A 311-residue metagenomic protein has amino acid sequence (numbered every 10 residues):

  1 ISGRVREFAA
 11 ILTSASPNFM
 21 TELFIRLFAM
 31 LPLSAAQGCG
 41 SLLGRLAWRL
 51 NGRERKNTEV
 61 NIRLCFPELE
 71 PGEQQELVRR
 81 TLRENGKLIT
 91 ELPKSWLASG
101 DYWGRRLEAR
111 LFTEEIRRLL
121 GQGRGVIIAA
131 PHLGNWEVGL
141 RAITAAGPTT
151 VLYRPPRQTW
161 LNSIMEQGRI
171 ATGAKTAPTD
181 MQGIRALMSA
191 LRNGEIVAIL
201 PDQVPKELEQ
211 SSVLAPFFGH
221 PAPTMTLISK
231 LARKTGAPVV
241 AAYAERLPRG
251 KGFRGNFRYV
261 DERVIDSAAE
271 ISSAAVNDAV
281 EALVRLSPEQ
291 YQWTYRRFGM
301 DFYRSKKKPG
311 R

Functional and structural regions predicted by a protein language model:
S2-A130, S163-E166, A171: Membrane-anchoring hydrophobic helices of lipid-metabolizing enzymes
L12, S16, L50, E68 (+4 more regions): Non-catalytic C-terminal accessory region of glycerolipid acyltransferases and related lyso-lipid remodeling enzymes
L43-R45, G100-D101, G125, T149-V151 (+2 more regions): A short, structure-level motif marking secondary-structure boundaries and short turns
K56, P155-T159, P221-M225: Active-site metal-coordination segments of metallo-dependent hydrolases
V60, R141, Q167, K230 (+1 more regions): Surface-exposed charge patches
Y102-E108, R154, G173-P178, F217-G219: Short, flexible loop segments at the rims of nucleotide/cofactor-binding pockets, characterized by
Q122-M181, E207-V213: Catalytic core of membrane glycerolipid acyltransferases/transacylases, capturing the structured, soluble-facing
